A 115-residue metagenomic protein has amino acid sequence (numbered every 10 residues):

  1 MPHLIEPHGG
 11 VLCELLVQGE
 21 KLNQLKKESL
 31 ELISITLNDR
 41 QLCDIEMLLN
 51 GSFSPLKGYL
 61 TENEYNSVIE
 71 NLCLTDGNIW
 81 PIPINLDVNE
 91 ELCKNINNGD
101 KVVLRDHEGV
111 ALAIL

Functional and structural regions predicted by a protein language model:
M1-L115: Non-catalytic terminal extensions that flank enzyme cores
